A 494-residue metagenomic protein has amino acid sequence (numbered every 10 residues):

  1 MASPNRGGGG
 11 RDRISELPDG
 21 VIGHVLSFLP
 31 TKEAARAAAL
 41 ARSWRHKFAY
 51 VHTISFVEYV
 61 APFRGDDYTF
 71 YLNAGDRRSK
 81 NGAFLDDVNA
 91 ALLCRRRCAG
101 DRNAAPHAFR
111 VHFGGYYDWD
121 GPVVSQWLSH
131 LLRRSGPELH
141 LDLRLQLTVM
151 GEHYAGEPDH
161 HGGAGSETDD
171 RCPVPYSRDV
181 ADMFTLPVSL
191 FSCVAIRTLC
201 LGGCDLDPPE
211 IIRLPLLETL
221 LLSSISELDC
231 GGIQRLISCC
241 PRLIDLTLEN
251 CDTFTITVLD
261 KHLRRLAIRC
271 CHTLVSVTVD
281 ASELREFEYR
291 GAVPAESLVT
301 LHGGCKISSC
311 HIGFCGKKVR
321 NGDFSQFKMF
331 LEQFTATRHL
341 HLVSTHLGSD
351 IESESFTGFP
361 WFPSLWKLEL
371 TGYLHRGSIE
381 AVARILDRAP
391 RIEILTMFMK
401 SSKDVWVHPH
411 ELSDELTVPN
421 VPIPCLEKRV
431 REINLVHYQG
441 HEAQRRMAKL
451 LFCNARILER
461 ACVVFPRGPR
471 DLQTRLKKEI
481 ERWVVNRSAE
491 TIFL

Functional and structural regions predicted by a protein language model:
A2-N250: Leucine-rich repeat
R36, A61-L92, G115-V124, L147-T185 (+9 more regions): Leucine-rich repeat
H46, A90, Q126-H130, T185-F191 (+9 more regions): Recurring C-terminal helix/loop segment of individual leucine-rich repeat
A49, A104, F191-V194, I212-E218 (+11 more regions): Inter-repeat linker/turn residues at the boundaries of leucine-rich repeats
V51, P106, G136-E138, I196 (+12 more regions): Conserved hydrophobic position(s) of the canonical leucine-rich repeat
L266-F334: Acidic, glycine-rich loop-and-beta core segments that form the ion-binding/anion-interacting portion of active sites
R470-L494: C-terminal helix/juxtamembrane-tail motif
